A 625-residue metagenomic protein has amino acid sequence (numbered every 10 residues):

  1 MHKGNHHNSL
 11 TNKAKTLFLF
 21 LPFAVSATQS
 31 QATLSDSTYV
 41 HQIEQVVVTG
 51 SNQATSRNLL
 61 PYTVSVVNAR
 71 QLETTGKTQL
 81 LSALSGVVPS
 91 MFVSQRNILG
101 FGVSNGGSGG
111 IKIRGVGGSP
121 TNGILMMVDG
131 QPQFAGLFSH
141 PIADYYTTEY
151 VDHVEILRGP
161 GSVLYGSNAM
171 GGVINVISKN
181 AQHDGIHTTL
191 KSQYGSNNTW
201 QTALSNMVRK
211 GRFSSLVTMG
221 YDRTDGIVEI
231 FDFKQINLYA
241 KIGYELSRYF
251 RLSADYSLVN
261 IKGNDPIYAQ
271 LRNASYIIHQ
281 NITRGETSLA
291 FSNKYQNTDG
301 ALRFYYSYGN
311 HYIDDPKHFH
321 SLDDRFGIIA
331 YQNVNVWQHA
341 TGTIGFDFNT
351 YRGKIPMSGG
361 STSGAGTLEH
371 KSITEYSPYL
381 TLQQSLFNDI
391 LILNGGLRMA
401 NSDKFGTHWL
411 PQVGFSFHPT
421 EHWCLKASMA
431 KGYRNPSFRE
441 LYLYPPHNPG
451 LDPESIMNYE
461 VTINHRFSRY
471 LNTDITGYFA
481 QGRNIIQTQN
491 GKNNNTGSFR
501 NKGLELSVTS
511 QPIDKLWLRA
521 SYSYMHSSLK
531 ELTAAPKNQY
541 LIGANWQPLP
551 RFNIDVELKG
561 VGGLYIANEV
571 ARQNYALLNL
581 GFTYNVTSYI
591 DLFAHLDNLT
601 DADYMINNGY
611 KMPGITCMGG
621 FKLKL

Functional and structural regions predicted by a protein language model:
L19, I230, G243-L246, A427 (+1 more regions): Conserved C-terminal beta-signal and adjacent last beta-strands/turns of outer-membrane beta-barrel proteins
S82-Q131: Extracytoplasmic beta-strand/coil segments of soluble accessory domains associated with Gram-negative outer-membrane
Q131-R158: Short acidic/polar hinge/loop motifs at secondary-structure boundaries that mediate gating or recognition
V173, I177-V208, M219, G226-F231: Short strand-turn segments of transmembrane beta-barrel domains in outer membranes, especially the first one or two
F213, D299-I313, T350-G353, H418 (+2 more regions): Membrane-embedded beta-barrel scaffold of Gram-negative outer-membrane proteins
T224-F231, Q235, E245, Y249-R325 (+1 more regions): Flexible loop and strand-edge segments within Gram-negative outer membrane beta-barrel domains
A269-Q270, G359, D403-W409, F415-F417 (+5 more regions): Surface-exposed extracellular loop regions of Gram-negative outer-membrane beta-barrel proteins, predominantly
L386-F387, G477-Q481, N495-L564: Gram-negative outer-membrane beta-barrel transporters
